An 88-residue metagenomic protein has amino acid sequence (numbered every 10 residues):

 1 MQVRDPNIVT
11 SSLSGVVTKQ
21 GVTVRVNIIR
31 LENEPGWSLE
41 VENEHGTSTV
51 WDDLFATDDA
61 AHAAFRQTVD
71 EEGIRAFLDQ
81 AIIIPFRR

Functional and structural regions predicted by a protein language model:
M1-N7, F77-R88: Intrinsically disordered, low-complexity regions
M1-P35: Short N-terminal "domain-start" leader segments that mark the transition from disordered tails or signal peptides into
I28-V50: Short aromatic-glycine-(Arg/Gly/Cys) micro-motifs in beta-strand/loop hairpins
P35-W37, T57-T68: Short, surface-exposed linear segments at secondary-structure transitions and domain or protein termini
H45-A63: A short, exposed loop/beta-hairpin motif centered on an aromatic-Gly-Thr core
D58, E71, I82-P85: Juxtamembrane/interface motifs at transmembrane-helix termini
Q67-D79: Short arginine-rich
